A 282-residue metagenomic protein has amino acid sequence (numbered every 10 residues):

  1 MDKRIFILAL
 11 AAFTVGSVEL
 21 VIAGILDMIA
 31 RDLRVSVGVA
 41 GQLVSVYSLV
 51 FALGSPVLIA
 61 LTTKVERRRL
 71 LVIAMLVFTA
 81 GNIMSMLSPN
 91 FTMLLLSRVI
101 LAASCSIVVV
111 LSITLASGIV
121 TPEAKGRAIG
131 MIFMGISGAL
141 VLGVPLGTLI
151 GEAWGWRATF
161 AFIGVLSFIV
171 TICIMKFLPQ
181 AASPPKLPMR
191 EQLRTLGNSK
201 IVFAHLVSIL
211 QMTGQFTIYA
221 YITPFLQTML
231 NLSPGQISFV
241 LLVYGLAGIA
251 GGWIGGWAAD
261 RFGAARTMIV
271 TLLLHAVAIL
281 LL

Functional and structural regions predicted by a protein language model:
R4-V37, S55-L58, I218-T223: Extracytoplasmic
R34, E66, L87-M93, N231 (+1 more regions): Helix-breaking motifs and short loop linkers at transmembrane-helix boundaries and internal kinks in secondary membrane
L53-T92: Conserved MFS/SLC helix-loop-helix module at the cytosolic interface between two early adjacent transmembrane helices
S55-E66, G251-G263: Helix-to-loop junctions at the C-terminal end of transmembrane segments in multipass secondary transporters
L70-I83, R266-L280: Structural signature of the two symmetry-related core transmembrane helices
M93, P122, G130-K176, Y221 (+1 more regions): Helix-loop-helix hairpin linking two adjacent transmembrane segments in secondary transporters
S97-G135: Cytoplasmic helix-loop-helix junction between adjacent transmembrane helices in 12-TM secondary transporters
V202-L242: Extracytoplasmic gate region of multi-pass secondary transporters
